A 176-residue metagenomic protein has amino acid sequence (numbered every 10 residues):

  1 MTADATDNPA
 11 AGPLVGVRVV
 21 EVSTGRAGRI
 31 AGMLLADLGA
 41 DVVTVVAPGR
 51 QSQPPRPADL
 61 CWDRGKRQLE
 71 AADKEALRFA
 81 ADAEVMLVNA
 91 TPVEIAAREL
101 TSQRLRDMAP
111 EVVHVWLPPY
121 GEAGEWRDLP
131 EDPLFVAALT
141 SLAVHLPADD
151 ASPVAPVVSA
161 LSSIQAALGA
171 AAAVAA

Functional and structural regions predicted by a protein language model:
M1-A176: N-terminal helix-loop segment corresponding to the beta1-alpha1 unit of nucleotide/adenylate-binding folds
